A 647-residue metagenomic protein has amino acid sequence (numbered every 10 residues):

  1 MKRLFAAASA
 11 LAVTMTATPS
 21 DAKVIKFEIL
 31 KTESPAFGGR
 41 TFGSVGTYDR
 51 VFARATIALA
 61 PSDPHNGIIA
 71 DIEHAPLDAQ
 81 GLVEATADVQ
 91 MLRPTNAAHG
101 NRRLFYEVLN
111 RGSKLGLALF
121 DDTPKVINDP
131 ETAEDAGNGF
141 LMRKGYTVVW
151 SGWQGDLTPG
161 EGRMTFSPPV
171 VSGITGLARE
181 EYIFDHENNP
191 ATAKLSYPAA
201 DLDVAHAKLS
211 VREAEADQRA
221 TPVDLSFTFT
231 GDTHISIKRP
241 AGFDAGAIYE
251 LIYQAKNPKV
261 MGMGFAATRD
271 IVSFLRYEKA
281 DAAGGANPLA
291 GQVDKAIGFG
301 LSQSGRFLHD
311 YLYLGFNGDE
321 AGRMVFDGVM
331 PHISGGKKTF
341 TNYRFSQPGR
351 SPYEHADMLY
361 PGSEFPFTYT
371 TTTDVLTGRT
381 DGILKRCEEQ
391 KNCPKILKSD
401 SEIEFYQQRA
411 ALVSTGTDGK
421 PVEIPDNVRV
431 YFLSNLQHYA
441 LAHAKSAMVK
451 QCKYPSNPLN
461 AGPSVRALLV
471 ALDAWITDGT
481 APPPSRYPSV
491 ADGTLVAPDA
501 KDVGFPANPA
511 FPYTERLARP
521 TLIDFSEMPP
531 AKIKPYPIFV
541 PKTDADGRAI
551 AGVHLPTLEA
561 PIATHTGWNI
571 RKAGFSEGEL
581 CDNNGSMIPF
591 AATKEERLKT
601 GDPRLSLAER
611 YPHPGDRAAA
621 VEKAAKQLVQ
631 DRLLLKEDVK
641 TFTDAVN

Functional and structural regions predicted by a protein language model:
M1-L4: Positively charged n-region of N-terminal signal peptides that target proteins for export
A7-T14: Bacterial N-terminal signal peptides
T14-M15, F316: Hydrophobic alpha-helical membrane context
T18-A22: Sec/Tat signal peptide C-region and signal peptidase I cleavage site
K23-N647: C-terminal His-loop and adjacent cap/lid subdomain of alpha/beta-hydrolase
